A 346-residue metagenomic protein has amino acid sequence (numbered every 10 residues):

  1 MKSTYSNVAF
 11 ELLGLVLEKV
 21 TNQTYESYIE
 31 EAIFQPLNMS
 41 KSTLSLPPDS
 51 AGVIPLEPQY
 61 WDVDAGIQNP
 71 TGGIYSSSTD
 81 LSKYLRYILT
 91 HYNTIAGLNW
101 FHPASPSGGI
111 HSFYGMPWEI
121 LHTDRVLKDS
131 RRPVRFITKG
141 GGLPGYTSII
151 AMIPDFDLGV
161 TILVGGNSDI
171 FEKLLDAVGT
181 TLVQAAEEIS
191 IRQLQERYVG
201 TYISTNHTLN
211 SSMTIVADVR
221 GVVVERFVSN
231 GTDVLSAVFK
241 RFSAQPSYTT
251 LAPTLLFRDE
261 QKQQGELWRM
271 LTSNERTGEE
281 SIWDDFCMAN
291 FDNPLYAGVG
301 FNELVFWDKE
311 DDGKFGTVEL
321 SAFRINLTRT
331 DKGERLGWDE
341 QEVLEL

Functional and structural regions predicted by a protein language model:
M1-K83, S148: Catalytic-site signature segments of enzymes, centered on catalytic residues
V63-L346: Catalytic loop of the DD-peptidase/beta-lactamase superfamily, centered on the K-T-G motif and neighboring
